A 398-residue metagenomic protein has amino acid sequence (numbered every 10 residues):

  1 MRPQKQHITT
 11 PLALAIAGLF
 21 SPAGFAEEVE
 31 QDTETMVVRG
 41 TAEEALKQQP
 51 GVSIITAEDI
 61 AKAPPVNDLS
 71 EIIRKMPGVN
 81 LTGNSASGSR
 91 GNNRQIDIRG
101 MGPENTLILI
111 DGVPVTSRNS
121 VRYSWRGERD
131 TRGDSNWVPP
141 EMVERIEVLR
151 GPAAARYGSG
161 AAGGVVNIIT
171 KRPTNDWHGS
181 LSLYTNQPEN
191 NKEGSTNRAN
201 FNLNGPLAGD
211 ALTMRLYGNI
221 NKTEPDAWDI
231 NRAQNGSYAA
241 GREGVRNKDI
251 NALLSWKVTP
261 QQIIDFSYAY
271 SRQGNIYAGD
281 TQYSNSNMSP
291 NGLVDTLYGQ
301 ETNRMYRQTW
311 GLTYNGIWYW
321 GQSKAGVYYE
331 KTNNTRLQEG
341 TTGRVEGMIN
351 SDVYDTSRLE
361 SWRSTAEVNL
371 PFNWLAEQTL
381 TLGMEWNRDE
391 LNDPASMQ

Functional and structural regions predicted by a protein language model:
T33-V66, Q95, N119-E128: N-terminal periplasmic "start-of-domain" segments of outer-membrane beta-barrel proteins
V52-L69, R74, I96-M101, T131-G133 (+1 more regions): Short, polar/charged loop or turn motifs at beta-strand boundaries
L69-I72, R94-D97, L109, G133-N136 (+3 more regions): N-terminal periplasmic accessory domains that precede and gate Gram-negative outer-membrane beta-barrel machines
S70-S117: Extracytoplasmic beta-strand/coil segments of soluble accessory domains associated with Gram-negative outer-membrane
E104-T106, M142, N175-G179, A208-M214 (+5 more regions): Outer-envelope beta-barrel architecture signal
P114-R150: Short acidic/polar hinge/loop motifs at secondary-structure boundaries that mediate gating or recognition
T174-L297: Periplasmic-side early beta-strands and strand-to-turn transitions of outer-membrane beta-barrels
S255-Q273, G299-Q398: Face-selective signature of the C-terminal outer-membrane beta-barrel domain
